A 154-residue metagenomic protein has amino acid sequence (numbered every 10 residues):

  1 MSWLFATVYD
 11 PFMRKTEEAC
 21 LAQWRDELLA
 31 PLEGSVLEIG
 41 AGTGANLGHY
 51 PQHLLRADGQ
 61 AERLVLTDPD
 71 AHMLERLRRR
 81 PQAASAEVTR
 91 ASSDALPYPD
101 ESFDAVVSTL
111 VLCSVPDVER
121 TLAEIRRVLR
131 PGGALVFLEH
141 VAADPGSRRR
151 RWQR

Functional and structural regions predicted by a protein language model:
M1-G34, A45-H49, M73: Conserved class I S-adenosyl-L-methionine
L29-P31, D100, L122: A short, aliphatic-rich alpha-helical micro-motif
E33-G34, A83, D100-E101, P131: Active-site acidic short loop of glycosyltransferases
S35-A95: Class I SAM-dependent methyltransferase SAM/SAH-binding core
D94-V106: A short acidic, Gly/Pro-enriched loop at the edge of an enzyme's catalytic core that lines a small-molecule cofactor
A105-D117: A short SAM/SAH-binding and catalytic strip from SAM-dependent methyltransferases
E119-A134: A short glycine-rich, Lys/Arg-flanked "PGG" loop and its adjoining helix->strand segment in the class I
V136-R154: Conserved class I S-adenosyl-L-methionine
